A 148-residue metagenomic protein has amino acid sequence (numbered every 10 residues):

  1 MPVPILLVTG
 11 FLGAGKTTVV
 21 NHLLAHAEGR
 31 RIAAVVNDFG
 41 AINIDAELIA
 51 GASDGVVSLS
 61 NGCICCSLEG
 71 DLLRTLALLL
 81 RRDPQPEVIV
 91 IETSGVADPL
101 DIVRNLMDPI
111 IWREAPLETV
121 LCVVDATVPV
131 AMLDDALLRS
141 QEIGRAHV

Functional and structural regions predicted by a protein language model:
P2-T9, A14, T18-L138: Nucleotide-state-sensitive switch-loop elements of NTP-binding domains
D83, I143-G144: A short, aliphatic-rich alpha-helical micro-motif
A146-V148: Conserved small/polar residues in nucleotide/adenosyl-binding loops
